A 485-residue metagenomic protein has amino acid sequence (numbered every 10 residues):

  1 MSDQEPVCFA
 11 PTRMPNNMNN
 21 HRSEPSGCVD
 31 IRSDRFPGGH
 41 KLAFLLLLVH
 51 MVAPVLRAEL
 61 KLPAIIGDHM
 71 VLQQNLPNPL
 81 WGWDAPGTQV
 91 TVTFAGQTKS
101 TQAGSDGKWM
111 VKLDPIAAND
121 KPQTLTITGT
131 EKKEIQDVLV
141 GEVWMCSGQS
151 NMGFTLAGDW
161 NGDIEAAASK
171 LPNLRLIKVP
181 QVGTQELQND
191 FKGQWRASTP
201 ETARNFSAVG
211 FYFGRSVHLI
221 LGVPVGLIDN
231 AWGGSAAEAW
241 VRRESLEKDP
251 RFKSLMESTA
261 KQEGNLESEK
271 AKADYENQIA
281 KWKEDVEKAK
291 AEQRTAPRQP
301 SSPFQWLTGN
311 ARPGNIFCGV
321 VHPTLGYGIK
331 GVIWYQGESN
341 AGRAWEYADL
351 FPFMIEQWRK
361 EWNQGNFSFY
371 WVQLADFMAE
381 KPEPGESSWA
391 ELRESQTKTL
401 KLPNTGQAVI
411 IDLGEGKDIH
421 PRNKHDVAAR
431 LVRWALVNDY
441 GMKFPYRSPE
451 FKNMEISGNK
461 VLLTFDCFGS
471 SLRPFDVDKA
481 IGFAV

Functional and structural regions predicted by a protein language model:
M1-G38: N-terminal secretory signal peptides that target proteins for export/translocation
D3-E5, L46, S207, W389: Generic alpha-helix initiation/capping and coil-helix boundary signal
Q4, G38-G39, K133, P313: Hydrophobic alpha-helical segments, principally membrane-spanning helices and signal/leader peptides
C8, D30, H50-L56, T91: N-terminal non-cleavable signal-anchor helices
N17, F36-P37, L48, T91 (+2 more regions): N-terminal low-complexity, intrinsically disordered patches enriched in charged
R35-G39, P54-A58: Extreme N-terminus of proteins, especially the signal/transit-peptide cleavage junction and the first residues
K41-A53: Bacterial N-terminal signal peptides
A58-V485: Cell-envelope and extracellular/periplasmic
